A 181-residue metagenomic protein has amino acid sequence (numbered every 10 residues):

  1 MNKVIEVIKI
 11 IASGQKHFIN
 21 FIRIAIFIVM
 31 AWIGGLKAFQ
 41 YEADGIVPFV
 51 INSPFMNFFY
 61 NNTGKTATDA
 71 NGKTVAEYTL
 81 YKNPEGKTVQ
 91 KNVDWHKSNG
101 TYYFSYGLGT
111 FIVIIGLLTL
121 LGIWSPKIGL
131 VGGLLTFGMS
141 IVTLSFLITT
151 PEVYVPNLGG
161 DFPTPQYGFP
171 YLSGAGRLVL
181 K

Functional and structural regions predicted by a protein language model:
M1-K181: Membrane-interface extramembranous regions
